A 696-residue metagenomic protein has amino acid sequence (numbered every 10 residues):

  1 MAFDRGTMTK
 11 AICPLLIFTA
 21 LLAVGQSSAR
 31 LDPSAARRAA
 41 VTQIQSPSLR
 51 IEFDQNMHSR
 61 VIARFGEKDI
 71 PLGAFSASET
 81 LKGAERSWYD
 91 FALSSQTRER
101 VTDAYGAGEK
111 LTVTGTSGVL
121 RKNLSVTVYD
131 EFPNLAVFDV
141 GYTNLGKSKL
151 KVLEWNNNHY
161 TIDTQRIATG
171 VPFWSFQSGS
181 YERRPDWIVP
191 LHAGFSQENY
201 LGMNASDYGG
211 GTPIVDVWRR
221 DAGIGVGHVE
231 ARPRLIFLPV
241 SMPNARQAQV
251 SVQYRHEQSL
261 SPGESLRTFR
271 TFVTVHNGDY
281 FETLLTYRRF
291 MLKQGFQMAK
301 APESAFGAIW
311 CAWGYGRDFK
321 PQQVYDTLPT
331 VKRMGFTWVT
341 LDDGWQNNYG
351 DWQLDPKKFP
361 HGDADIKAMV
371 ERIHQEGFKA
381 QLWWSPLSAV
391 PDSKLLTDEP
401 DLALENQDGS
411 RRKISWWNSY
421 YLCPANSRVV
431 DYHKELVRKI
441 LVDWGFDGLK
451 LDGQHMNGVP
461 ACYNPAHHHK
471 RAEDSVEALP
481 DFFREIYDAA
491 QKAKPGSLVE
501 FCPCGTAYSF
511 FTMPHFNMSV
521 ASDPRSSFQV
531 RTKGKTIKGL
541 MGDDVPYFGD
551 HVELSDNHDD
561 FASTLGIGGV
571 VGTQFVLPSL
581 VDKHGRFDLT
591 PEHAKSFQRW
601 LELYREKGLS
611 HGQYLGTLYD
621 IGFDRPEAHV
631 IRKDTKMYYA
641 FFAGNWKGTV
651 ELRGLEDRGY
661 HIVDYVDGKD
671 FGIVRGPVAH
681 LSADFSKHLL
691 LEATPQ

Functional and structural regions predicted by a protein language model:
A11-A23: Bacterial N-terminal signal peptides
S27-E52, V61-P239, V663-D670, R675: Polysaccharide-binding surfaces and accessory modules of carbohydrate-active proteins
S48, Q258-N277, D684-T694: Short Pro-Gly-centered flexible turn/kink motifs
S48, V140, G263, W310 (+6 more regions): Conserved, mostly hydrophobic/aromatic
E264, T268, F483-F671, H680-S682 (+1 more regions): Active-site-proximal substrate-binding groove within the catalytic cores of carbohydrate-active enzymes
E282-W338, D342, Q346-N347: An acidic-aromatic substrate-binding cleft motif
D318-R333, V429-V442, N557-F561: Short, acidic/polar
G335-Y547: Aromatic- and carboxylate-enriched substrate-binding clefts and catalytic-loop regions of carbohydrate-active enzymes
